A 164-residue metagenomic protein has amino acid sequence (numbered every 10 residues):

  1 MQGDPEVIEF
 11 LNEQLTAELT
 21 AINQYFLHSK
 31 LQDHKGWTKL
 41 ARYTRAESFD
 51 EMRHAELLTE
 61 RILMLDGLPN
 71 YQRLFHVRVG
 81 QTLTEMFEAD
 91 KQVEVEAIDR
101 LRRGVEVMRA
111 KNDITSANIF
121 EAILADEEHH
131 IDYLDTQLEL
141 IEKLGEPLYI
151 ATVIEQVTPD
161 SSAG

Functional and structural regions predicted by a protein language model:
M1-G164: Iron-associated oxidoreductase/ferritin-like identity signal
